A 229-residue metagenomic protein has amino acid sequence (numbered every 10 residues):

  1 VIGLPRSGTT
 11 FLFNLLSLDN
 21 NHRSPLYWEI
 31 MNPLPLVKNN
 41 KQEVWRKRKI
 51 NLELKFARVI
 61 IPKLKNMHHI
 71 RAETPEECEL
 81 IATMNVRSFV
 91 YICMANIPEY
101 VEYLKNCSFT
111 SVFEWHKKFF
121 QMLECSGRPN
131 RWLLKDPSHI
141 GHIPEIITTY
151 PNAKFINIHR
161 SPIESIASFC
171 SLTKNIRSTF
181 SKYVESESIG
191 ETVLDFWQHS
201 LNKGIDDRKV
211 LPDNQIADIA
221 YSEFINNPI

Functional and structural regions predicted by a protein language model:
V1-R6, E29-P35: Short, glycine/charge-rich beta-strand/loop segments that flank catalytic centers and engage negatively charged groups
I2-N20: Glycine-rich phosphate-binding P-loop
P5-F11, E43-K49, I143-P151, R177: Short, charged low-complexity intrinsically disordered segments located at boundaries of structured domains
L18-W28: Post-Walker A helix-loop "phosphate-sensing" segment adjacent to the P-loop in P-loop NTPases
M31-W132: PAPS-dependent sulfation machinery
N106-R131, D136-T149, A153-I229: PAPS-dependent sulfotransferase catalytic domain
